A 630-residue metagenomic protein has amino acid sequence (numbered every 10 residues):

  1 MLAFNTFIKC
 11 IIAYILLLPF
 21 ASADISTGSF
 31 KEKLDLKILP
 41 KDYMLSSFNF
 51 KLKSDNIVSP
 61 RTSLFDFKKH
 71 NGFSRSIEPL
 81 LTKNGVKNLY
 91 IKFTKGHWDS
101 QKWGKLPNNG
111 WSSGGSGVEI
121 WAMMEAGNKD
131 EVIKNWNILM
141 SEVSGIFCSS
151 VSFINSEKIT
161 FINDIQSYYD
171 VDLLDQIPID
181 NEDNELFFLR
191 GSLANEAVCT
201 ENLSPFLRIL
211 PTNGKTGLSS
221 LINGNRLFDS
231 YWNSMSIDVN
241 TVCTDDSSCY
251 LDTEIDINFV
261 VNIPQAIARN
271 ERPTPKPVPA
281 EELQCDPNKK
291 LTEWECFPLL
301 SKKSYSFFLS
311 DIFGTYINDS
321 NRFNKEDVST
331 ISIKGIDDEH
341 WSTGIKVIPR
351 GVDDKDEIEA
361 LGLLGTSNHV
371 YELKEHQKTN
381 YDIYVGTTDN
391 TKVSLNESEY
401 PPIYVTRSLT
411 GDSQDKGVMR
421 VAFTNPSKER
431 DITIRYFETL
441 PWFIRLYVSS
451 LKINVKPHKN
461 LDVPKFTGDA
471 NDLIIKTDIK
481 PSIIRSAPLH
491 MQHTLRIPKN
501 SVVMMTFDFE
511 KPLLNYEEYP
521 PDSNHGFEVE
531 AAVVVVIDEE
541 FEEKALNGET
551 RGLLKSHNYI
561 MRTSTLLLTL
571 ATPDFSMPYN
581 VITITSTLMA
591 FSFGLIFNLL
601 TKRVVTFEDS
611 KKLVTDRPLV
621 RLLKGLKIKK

Functional and structural regions predicted by a protein language model:
A3-A23: Cleavable N-terminal signal peptides of Sec/SRP-targeted secreted and luminal proteins
A23-L291, C296-P298, K302: Long, solvent-exposed N-terminal ectodomains/accessory regions that are displayed to the extracellular/lumenal milieu
V118-I120, M124-I165, T253-I255, F259 (+5 more regions): Serine/threonine-enriched low-complexity regions used as flexible
G214, S220-L227, Y231, M235 (+9 more regions): Low-complexity, intrinsically disordered segments enriched in Ser/Thr together with acidic residues
L361-M419: Low-complexity, acidic Ser/Thr/Pro/Gly-rich terminal tails and inter-domain linkers that flank the onset of structured
V385-D389, R407, V421, Y436 (+1 more regions): Short, hydrophobic/aromatic-enriched beta-strand segments in well-ordered soluble domains
D412-L440: Short beta-strand elements of extracellular/lumenal beta-sandwich folds
F443-L514: A surface/secretory-pathway sequence property marking extracellular, secreted, or lumenal proteins enriched
